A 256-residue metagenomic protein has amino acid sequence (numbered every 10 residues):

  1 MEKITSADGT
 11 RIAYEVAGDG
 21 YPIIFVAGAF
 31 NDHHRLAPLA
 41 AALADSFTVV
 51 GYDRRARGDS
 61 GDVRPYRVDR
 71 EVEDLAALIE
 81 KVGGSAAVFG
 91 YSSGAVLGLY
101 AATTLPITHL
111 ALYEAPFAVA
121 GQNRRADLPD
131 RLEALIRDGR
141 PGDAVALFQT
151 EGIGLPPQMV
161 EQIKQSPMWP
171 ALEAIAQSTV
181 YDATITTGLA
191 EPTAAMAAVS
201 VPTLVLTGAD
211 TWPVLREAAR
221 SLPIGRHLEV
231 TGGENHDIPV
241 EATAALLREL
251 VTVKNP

Functional and structural regions predicted by a protein language model:
K3-G61: Conserved HGGG/HGGXW glycine-rich cap/lid loop of the alpha/beta-hydrolase fold
P38-A41, V50-A87, S93: Active-site loop/oxyanion-hole signature of alpha/beta-hydrolase fold enzymes
S85-G121: Conserved hydrolase catalytic core segment
A115, V119-P167, D182-A183: Helix-rich cap/lid subdomain of alpha/beta-hydrolase
P167-P192: Hydrophobic, aromatic-rich cap/lid helix
V199, V205-T207: Short beta-strand/loop motif that positions the catalytic acidic residue of the alpha/beta-hydrolase fold
W212-A218: Conserved alpha/beta-hydrolase "acid-adjacent" motif
V230-A244: Catalytic histidine-centered segment of alpha/beta-hydrolase-like enzymes
